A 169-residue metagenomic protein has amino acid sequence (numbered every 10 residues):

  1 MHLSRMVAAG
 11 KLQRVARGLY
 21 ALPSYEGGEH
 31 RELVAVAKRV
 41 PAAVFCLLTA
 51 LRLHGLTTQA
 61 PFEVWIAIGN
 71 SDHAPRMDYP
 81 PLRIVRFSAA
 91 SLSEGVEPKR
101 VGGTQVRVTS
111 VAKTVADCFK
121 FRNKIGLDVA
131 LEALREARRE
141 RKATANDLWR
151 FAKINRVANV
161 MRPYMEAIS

Functional and structural regions predicted by a protein language model:
M1-A8: Short amphipathic alpha-helical interaction segments
V7, Q13-S169: Nucleic-acid-binding surface
